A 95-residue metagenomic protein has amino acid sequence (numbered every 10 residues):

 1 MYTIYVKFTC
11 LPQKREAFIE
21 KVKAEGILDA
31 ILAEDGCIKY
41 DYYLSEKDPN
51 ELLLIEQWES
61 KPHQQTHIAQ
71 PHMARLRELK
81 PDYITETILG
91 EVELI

Functional and structural regions predicted by a protein language model:
M1-Y2, I95: Absolute protein N-terminus
Y2-T9, K39-I68: Short, well-ordered beta-strand segments in beta-rich or mixed alpha/beta enzyme and ligand-binding folds
L11, A69-H72, T85: Charged, amphipathic alpha-helical interaction segments
K14-C37, H72-R75: Short amphipathic alpha-helical segments
V22, H67-I68, R77-K80: Short, flexible helix/strand-to-coil boundary loops that buttress conserved ligand/catalytic motifs in alpha/beta
D29, I55, S60-K61, I68 (+3 more regions): Short amphipathic alpha-helical "recognition" segments used for binding
I38, Y42-N50, R75-I95: Glycine-rich beta-strand-turn "strand-cap" elements at beta-sheet edges
